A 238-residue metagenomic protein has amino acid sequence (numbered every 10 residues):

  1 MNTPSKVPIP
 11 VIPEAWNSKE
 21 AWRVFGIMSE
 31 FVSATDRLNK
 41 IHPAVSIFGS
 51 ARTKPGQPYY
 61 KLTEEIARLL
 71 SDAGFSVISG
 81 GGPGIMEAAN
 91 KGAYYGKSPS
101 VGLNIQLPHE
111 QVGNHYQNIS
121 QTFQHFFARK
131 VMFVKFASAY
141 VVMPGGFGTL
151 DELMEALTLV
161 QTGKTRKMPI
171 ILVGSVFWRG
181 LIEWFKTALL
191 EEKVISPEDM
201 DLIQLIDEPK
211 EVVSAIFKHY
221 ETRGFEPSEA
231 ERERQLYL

Functional and structural regions predicted by a protein language model:
N2, I9-L103: Glycine-rich beta-alpha loop segments
A34, L38, G96, Y140 (+3 more regions): Change "in soluble alpha/beta enzymes" to "in soluble alpha/beta proteins
L38-K40, L69-S71, A93-Y94, Q111-H115 (+3 more regions): Solvent-exposed alpha-helices and their adjacent loops that cap or buttress functional pockets in soluble metabolic
P43-S46, F75-S76, S98-G102, N118-Q121 (+3 more regions): Structural motif
G84-V142: Acidic/glycine-enriched connector segments
Q106-V112, T149, F177-G180: Short gly/pro/ser/thr-enriched loop/turn and capping motifs at secondary-structure boundaries
Q124-V176, Y220-F225: Active-site/ligand-binding-proximal alpha/beta "capping" segment
L172-L238: C-terminal functional extensions of proteins
